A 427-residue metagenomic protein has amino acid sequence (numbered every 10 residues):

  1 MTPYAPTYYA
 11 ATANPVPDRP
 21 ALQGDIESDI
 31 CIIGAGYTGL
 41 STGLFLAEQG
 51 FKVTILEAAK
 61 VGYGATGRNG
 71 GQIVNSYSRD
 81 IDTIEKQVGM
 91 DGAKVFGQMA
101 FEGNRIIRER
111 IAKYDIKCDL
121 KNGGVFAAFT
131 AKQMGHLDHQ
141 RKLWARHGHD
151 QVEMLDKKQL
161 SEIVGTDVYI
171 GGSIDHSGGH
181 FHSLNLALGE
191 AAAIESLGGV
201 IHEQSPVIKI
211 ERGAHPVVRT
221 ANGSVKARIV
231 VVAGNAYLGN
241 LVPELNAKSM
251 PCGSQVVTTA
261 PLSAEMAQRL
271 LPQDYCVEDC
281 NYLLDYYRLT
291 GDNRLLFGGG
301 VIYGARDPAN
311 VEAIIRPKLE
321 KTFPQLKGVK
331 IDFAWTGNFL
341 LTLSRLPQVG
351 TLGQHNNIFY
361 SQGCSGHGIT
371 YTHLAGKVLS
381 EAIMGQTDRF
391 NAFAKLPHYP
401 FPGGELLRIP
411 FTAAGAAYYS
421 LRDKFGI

Functional and structural regions predicted by a protein language model:
M1-I30, E48: Extreme N-terminal leader/targeting segments of oxidoreductases
T2-T12, R79-E85, E109-G123, A128-G189: Flavin (FAD/FMN) cofactor-binding and adjacent substrate-gating region of FAD-dependent oxidoreductase domains
S28-I55: N-terminal Rossmann-like FAD-binding beta1-loop-alpha1 element of flavoenzymes
E48-R68: Glycine-rich FAD pyrophosphate-binding loop
R68-Q98: Glycine-rich active-site loop/strand segments that organize a redox cofactor
R105, K113-K121, V207-K209, S224-A264 (+1 more regions): Active-site substrate-recognition segment that forms the wall of the catalytic cavity or substrate channel
G135, K142-L143, V168-R228: Helical element adjacent to the flavin cofactor pocket in flavoenzyme catalytic cores
A305-D307, E312-K424: C-terminal catalytic lobe of FAD-dependent flavoproteins
